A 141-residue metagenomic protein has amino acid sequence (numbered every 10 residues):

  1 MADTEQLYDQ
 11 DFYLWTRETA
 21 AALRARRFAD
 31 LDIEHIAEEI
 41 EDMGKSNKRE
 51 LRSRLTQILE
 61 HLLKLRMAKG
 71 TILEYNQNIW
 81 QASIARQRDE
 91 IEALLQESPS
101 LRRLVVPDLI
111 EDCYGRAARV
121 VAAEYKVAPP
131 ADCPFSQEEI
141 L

Functional and structural regions predicted by a protein language model:
M1-L141: Surface/interface-facing alpha-helical segments and adjacent flexible terminal/loop regions used for partner/assembly
